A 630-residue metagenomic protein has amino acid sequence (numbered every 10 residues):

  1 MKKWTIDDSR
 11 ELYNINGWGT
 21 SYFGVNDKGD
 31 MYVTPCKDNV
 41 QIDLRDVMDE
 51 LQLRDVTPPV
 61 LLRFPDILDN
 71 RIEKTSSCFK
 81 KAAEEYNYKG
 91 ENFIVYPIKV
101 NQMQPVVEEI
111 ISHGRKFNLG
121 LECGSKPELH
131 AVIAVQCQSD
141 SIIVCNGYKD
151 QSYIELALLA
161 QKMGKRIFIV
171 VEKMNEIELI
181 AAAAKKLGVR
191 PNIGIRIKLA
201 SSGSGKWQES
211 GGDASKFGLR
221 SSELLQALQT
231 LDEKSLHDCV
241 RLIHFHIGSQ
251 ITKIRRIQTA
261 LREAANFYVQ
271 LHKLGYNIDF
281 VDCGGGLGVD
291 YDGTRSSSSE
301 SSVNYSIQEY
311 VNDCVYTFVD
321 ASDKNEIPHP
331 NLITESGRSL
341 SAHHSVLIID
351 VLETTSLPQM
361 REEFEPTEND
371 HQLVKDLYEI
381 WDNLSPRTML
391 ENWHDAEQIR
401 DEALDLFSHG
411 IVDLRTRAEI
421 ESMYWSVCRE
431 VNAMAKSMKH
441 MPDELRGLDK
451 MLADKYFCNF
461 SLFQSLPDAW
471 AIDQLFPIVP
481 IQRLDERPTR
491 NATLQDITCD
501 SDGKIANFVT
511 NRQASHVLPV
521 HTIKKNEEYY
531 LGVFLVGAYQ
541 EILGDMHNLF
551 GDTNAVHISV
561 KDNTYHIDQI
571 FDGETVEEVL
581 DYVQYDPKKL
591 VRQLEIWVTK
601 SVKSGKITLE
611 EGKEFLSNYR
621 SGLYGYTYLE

Functional and structural regions predicted by a protein language model:
M1-T57, S559, H566, V576-V579 (+1 more regions): Conserved, well-structured core domains of diverse proteins
V25-Q102: Low-complexity, highly charged intrinsically disordered N-terminal segments that act as targeting/localization
D30, D38, I67, N101-M103 (+15 more regions): Short, glycine-/Ser/Thr-/acidic-enriched flexible segments
P58, L62, E84-K89, L274-I278 (+1 more regions): Flexible, glycine/charged-enriched surface loops at secondary-structure junctions
D66-K74, Q226, E263, D313: A non-catalytic, amphipathic alpha-helix used as a structural packing/dimerization or gating element in enzyme scaffolds
N87-D282, V289-G293, N304-E309, T317: Active-site-proximal beta-alpha core segment in soluble small-molecule metabolic enzymes
S299-C314, E363: Helical (often loop-to-helix) elements that flank the catalytic cores of nucleotide-handling enzymes
D313, V319-E630: Charged (often Lys/Glu-rich) extended helix/loop segments that serve as interaction or gating elements
